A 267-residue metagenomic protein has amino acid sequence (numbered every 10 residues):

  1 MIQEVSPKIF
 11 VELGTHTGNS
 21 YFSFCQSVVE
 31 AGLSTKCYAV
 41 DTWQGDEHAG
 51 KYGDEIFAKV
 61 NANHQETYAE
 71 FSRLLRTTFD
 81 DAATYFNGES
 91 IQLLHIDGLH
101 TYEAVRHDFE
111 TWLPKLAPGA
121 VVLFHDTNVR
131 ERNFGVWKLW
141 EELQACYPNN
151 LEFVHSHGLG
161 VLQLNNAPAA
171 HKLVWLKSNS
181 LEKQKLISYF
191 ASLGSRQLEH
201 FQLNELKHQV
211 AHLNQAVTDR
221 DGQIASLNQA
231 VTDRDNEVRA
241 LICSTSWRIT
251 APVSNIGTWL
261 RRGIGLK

Functional and structural regions predicted by a protein language model:
M1-H208: S-adenosylmethionine/decaboxylated-SAM
W175-K267: Boundary detector for helix-to-coil junctions that initiate low-complexity/charged tails
